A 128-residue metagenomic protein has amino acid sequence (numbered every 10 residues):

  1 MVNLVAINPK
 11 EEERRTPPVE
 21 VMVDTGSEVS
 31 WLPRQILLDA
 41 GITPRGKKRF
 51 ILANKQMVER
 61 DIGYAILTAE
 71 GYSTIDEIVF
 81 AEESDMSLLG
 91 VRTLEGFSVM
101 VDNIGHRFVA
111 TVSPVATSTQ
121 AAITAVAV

Functional and structural regions predicted by a protein language model:
M1-V128: Pepsin/retropepsin-fold aspartyl endopeptidases
